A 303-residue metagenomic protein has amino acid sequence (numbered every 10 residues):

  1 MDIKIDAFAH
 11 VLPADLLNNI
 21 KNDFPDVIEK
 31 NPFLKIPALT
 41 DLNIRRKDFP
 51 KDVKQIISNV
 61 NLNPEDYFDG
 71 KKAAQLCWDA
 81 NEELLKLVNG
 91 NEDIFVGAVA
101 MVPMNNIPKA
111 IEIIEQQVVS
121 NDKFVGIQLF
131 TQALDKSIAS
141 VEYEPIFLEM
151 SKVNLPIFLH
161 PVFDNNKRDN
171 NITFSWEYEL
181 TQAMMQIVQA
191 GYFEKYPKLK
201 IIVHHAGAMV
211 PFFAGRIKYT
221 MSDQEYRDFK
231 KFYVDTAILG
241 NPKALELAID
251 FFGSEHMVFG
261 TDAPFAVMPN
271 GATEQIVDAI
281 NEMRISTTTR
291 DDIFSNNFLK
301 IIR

Functional and structural regions predicted by a protein language model:
D2-K54, E82-N89, E112, Q116 (+5 more regions): Mid-to-C-terminal alpha-helical segments outside catalytic/metal-binding sites
H10-L12, V60-E65, P103-I107, Q132-L134 (+4 more regions): Short, solvent-exposed loop/turn segments at secondary-structure junctions
H10-L39, F68-A74, D164-Y178, I217-K231: Active-site gating loops and adjacent loop-to-helix segments of metal-dependent hydrolytic enzymes
E29-A38, I44-D69, F95-V102, V125-G126 (+1 more regions): Divalent metal-dependent hydrolysis catalytic cores, especially in the metallo-beta-lactamase
I36-I44, L76-E83, K109, I138 (+4 more regions): Soluble or luminal CAZymes and related metallo-dependent hydrolases
W78-D93, E149-F158: Alpha-helix-loop-beta-strand connector modules within alpha/beta enzyme cores
N106-S120: Extended, non-globular alpha-helical segments
V119-V258: Catalytic pocket-lining loop regions of alpha/beta-barrel enzymes, especially the amidohydrolase/enolase/GH5 lineages
